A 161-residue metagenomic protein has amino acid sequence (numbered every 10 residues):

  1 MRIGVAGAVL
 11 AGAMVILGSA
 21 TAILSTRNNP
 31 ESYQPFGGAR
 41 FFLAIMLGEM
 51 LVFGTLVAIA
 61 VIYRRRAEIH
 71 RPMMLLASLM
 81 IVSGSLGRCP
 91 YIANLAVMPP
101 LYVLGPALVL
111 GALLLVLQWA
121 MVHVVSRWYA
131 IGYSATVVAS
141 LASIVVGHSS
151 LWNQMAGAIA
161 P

Functional and structural regions predicted by a protein language model:
M1-P161: Alpha-helical membrane insertion/targeting regions
